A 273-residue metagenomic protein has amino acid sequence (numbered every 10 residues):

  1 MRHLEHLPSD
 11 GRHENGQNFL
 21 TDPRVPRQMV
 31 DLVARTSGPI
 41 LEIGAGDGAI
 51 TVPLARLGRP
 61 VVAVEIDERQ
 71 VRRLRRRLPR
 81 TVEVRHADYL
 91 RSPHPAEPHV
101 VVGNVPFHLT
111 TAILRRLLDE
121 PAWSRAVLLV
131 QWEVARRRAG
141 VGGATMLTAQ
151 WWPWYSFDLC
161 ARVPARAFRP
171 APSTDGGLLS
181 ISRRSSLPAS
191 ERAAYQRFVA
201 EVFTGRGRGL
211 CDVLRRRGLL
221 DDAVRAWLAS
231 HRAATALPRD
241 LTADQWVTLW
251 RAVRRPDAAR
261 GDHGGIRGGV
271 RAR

Functional and structural regions predicted by a protein language model:
M1-F198, T248-R273: Catalytic cores of RNA-modifying enzymes
T174-G177, I181-R183, L187-W250: An accessory alpha-helical subdomain
